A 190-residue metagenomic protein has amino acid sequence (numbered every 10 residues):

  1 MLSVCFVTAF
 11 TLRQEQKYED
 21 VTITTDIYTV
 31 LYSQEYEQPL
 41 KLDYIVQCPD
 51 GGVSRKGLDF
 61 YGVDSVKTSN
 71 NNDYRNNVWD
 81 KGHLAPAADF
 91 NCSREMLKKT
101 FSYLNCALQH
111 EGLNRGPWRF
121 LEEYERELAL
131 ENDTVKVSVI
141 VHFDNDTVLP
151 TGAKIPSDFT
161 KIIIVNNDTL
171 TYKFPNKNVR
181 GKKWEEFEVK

Functional and structural regions predicted by a protein language model:
M1-E15: Bacterial Sec-dependent signal peptides at the C-terminal "C-region" and cleavage site
M1-V4, Y32, N132-D133: Solvent-exposed, well-ordered amphipathic alpha-helical segments that flank/support binding or catalytic loops
V4, T8, L58-D59, N72 (+1 more regions): Short non-domain terminal segments
A9-L12, Q38, Y44, T151: Signature of the chorismate-utilizing enzyme
Y18-D20, D26-Y32, T151, T160-I164: Short, surface-exposed beta-strand/loop micro-motifs that present aromatic residues
V21-D80: Short, His- and charge-rich active-site/binding loops that engage polyanionic ligands
D64-K190: Domain-level detector of nuclease and nuclease-like folds in predominantly extracellular/periplasmic contexts
